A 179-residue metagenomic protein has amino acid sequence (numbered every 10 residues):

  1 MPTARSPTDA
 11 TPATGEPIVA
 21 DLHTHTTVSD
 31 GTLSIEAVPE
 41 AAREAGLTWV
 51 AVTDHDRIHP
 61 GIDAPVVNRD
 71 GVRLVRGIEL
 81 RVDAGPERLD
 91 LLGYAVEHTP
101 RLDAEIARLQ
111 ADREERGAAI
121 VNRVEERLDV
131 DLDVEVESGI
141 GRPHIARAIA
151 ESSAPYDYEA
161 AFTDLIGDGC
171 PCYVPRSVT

Functional and structural regions predicted by a protein language model:
M1-E87, D164-C172: An N-terminally biased module of ancient metal coordination in phosphate/nucleic-acid-related enzymes
V67-T179: Extended substrate/RNA-proximal surfaces in nucleic-acid metabolism proteins
